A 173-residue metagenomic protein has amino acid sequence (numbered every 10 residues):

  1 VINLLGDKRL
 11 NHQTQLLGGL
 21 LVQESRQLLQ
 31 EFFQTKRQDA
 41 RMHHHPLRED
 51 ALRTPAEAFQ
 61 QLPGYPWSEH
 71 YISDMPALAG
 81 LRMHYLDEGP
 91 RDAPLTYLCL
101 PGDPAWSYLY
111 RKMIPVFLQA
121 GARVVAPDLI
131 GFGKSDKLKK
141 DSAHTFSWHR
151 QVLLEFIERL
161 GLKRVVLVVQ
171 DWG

Functional and structural regions predicted by a protein language model:
V1-E49: Zinc-dependent deaminase
I2-N3, Y110-K112, K137-L138: Short amphipathic alpha-helical segments
L28-E31, T54, W67, Y71 (+3 more regions): Alpha-helical elements of Rossmann-like donor-binding domains used by nucleotide-donor carbohydrate transfer enzymes
R41-Y97, Q119-A122, L162-K163: Alpha/beta-hydrolase fold catalytic core
F59, W106-Y110, F132, H144 (+1 more regions): Tryptophan-centric aromatic hotspots in well-structured domains and transmembrane helices
S73-A79, L86-R91, A126-Q170: Active-site loop/oxyanion-hole signature of alpha/beta-hydrolase fold enzymes
D87-K134: Conserved HGGG/HGGXW glycine-rich cap/lid loop of the alpha/beta-hydrolase fold
G102, V169, G173: Gly/Ala-rich beta-loop-alpha elbow adjacent to hydrolase catalytic centers
